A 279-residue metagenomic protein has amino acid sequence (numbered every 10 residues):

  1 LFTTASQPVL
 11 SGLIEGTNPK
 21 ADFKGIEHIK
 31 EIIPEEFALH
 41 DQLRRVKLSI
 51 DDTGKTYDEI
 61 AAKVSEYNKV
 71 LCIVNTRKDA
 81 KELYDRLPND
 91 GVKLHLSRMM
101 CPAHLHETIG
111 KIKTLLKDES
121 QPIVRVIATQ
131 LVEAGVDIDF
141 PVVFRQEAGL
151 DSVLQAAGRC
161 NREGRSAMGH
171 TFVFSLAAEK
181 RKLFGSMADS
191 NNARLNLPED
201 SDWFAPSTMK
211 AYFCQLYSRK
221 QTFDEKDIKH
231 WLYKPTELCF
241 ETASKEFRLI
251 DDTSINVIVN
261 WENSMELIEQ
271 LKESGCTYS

Functional and structural regions predicted by a protein language model:
L1-F2, K69, P122-R125: Loop/turn-to-beta-strand initiation segments
T3-Q7, L13, V74-R77, A128-L131 (+1 more regions): A short beta-strand-to-loop transition that corresponds to the Sensor-1 phosphate-sensing loop of AAA+ P-loop ATPases
A5-V64: Interdomain hinge/linker at the junction between the two RecA-like core domains of SF2 helicases
I14-F23, L87, V142, A188-S190: Short secondary-structure boundary/capping segments
D58-Y67, I73, K78, E82-I109 (+4 more regions): C-terminal helicase lobe and adjacent C-terminal extensions/tails of nucleic-acid helicase motors
K117-E133, R145: Conserved two-lobed SF2 helicase motor
V136-F140: Conserved ATPase-coupling elements of RecA-like P-loop NTPase cores
